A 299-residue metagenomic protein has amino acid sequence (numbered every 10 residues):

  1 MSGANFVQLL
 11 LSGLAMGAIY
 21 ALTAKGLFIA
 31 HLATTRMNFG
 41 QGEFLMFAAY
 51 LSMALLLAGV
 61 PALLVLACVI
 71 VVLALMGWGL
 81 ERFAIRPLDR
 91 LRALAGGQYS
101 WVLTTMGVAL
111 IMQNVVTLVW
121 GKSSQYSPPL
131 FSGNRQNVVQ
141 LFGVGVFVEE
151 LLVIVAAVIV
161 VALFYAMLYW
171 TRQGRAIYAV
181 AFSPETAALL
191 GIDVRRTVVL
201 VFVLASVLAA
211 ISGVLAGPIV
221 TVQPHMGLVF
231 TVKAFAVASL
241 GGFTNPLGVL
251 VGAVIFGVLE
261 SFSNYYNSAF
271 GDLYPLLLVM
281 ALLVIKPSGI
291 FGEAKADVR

Functional and structural regions predicted by a protein language model:
G3-S12, A58-A67, V139-I154, F262-L273: Interfacial loop-to-helix junctions that mark the boundaries of transmembrane helices in multi-pass membrane
N5-L57, D89-G96, S100, E185 (+1 more regions): Single transmembrane alpha-helix segments in multi-pass membrane proteins
S12, M16-G17, L141-V222, P246-G252: Helix-loop-helix "hairpin" substructures at the membrane interface of multi-pass membrane proteins
Y20-A24, R36, V60-V71, V199-A209 (+3 more regions): Transmembrane alpha-helical segments in multi-pass inner-membrane proteins
F44, D89-T117, G227-S239, S268-K286: Pore- or pathway-lining transmembrane helices of multi-pass membrane proteins that form conduits for solutes/ions
V60-V108, V251-F256, E260, K286-P287: Alpha-helical transmembrane segments within multi-pass membrane transporters and channels
L88, G97-W170, T197, F262 (+1 more regions): Transmembrane helix-bundle core of multi-pass membrane transporters and related energy-transducing complexes
Y99, F182-L189, D193-R196, N267-R299: Cytosolic-side transmembrane-helix boundaries in multi-pass membrane proteins
